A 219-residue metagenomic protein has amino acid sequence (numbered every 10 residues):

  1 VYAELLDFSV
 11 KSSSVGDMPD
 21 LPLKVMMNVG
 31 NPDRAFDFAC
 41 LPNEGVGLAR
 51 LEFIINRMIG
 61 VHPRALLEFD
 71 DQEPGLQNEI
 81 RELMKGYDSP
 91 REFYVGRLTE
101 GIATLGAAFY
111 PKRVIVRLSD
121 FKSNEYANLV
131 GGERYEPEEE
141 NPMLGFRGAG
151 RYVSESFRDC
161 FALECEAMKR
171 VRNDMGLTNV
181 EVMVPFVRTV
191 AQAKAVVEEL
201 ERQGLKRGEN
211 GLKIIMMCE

Functional and structural regions predicted by a protein language model:
V1: Conformationally flexible catalytic loops at phosphate/diphosphate-handling active centers
L5: Beta-strand/loop-dominated core regions that host nucleotide or nucleotide-derived cofactor-binding catalytic loops
F8-S12: Small/polar beta-strand repeat architecture
S13-E219: Conserved alpha/beta-domain cores
